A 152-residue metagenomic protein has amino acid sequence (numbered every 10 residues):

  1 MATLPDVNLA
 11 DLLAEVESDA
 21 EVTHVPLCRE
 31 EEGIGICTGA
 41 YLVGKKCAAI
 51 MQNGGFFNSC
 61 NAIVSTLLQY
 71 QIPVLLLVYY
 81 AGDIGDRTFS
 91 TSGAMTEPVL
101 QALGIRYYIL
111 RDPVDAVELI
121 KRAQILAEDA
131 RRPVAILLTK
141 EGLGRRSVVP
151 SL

Functional and structural regions predicted by a protein language model:
M1-L152: Thiamine diphosphate
